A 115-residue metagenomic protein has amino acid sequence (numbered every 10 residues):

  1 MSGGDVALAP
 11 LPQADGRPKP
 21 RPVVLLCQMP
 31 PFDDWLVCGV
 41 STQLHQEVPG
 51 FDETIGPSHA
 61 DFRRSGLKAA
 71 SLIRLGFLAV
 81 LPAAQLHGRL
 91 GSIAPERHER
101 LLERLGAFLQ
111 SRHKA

Functional and structural regions predicted by a protein language model:
M1-A115: Conserved functional hotspots at enzyme active or ligand-binding sites that engage polyanionic ligands
